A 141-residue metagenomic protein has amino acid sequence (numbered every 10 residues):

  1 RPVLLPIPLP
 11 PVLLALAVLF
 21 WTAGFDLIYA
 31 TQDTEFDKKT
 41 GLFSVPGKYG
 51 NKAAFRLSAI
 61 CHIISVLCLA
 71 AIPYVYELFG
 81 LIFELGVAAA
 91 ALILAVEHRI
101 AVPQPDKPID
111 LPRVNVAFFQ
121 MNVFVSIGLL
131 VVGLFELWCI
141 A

Functional and structural regions predicted by a protein language model:
R1-A141: Multi-pass alpha-helical membrane architecture of UbiA-family and related isoprenoid/lipid prenyltransferases
